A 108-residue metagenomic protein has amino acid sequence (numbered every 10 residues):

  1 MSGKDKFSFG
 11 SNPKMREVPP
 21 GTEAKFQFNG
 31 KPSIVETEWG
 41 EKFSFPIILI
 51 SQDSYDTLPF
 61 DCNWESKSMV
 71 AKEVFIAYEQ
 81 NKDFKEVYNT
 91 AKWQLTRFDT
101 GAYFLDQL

Functional and structural regions predicted by a protein language model:
M1-N63: OB-fold ssDNA-binding interfaces and closely related basic DNA-contact patches used across DNA replication/repair
P19-Q27, M69-Q94: Short nucleic-acid-contacting surface segments enriched for D/E, G, S/T with interspersed K/R
K42-P46, S68-E79, T100-A102: Intrinsically disordered, charged low-complexity linkers and terminal tails that flank or connect structured domains
D61-M69, Q107: A broadly tuned "polar low-complexity/structure-edge" signature
Y88-L108: OB-fold/S1-family single-stranded nucleic acid-binding modules
